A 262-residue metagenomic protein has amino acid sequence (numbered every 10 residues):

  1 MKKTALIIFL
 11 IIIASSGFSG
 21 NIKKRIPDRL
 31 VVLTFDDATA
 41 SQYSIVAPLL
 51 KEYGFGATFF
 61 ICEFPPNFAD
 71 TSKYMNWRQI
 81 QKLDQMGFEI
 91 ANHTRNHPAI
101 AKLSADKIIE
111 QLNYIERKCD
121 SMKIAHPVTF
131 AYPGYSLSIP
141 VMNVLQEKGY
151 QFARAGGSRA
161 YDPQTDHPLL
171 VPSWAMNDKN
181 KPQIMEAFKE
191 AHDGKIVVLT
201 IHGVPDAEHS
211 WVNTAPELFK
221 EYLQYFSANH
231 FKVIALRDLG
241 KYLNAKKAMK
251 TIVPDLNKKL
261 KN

Functional and structural regions predicted by a protein language model:
T4-I13: Sec-dependent N-terminal signal peptides
I22-K23, A57, N67, D120-M122 (+2 more regions): C-terminal domain-boundary segment and adjacent tail
I22-S44: Boundary/entry segment of secreted carbohydrate-active catalytic domains
L30-V31, K51-N143, E147-Q151, G157-V171 (+2 more regions): Metal-dependent polysaccharide deacetylase catalytic core of the NodB/CE4 family, i.e., the active-site-bearing domain
D37-A40, T71-K82, A215-K220: Aromatic- and glycine-enriched glycan-recognition loops and surfaces that form the carbohydrate-binding subsites
Y43, N76, I108, L112 (+2 more regions): Aromatic/hydrophobic pocket-lining residues that form the small-molecule binding cavity in soluble enzyme cores
I45, L49-F55, M86, Y222-N229: A short, Lys/Arg-enriched amphipathic alpha-helix followed by its capping loop at the start of a domain
